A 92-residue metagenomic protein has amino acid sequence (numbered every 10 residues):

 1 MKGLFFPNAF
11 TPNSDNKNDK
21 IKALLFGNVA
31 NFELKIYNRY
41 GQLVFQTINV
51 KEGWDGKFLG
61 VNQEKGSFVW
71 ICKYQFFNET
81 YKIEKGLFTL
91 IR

Functional and structural regions predicted by a protein language model:
M1-R92: Short loop/turn motifs at secondary-structure boundaries
